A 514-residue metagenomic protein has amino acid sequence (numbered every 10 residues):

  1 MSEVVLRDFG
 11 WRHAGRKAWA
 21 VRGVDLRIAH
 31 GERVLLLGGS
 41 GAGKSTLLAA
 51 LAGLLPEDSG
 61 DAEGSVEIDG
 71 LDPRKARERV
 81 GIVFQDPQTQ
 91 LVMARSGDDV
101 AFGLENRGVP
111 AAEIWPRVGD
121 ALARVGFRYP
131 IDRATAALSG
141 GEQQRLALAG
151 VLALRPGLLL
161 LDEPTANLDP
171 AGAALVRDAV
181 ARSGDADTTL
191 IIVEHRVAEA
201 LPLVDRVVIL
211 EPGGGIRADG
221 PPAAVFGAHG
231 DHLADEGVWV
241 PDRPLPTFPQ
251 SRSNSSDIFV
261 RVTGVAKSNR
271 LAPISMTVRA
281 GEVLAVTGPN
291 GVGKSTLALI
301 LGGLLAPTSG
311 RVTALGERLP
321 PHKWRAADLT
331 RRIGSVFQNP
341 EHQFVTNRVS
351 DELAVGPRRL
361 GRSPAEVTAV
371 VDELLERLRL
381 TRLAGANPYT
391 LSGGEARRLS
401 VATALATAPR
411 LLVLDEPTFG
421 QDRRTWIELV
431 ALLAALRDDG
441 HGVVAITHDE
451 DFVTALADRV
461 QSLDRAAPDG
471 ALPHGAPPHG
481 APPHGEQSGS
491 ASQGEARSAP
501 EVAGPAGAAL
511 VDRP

Functional and structural regions predicted by a protein language model:
L37-G39, T287-P289: The feature captures the beta-strand-to-loop junction immediately N-terminal to the Walker
A52, G302: Helix-to-loop junction immediately C-terminal to a conserved catalytic motif
L55, S65-A76, R311-D328: ABC ATPase NBD Q-loop/coupling interface
A112-P130, A365-L383: Conserved ABC ATPase "signature" region
A134-L138, E142, N387-L391, E395: Conserved ABC ATPase signature
L148-A149, V401: Hydrophobic anchor residue at the start of the ABC signature
V151-L152, A404-L405: ABC ATPase C-loop
L159-E163, L412-E416: Catalytic Walker B motif of ABC-type/P-loop ATPase nucleotide-binding domains
